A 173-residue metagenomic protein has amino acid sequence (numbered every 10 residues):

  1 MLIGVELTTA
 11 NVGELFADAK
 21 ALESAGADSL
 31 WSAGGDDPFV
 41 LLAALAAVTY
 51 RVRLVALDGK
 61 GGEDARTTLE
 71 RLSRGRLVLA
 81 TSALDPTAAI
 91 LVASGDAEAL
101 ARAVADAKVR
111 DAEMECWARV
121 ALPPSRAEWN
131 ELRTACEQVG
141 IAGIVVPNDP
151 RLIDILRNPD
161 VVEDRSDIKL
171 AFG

Functional and structural regions predicted by a protein language model:
M1-T49, N148-D149, V162, F172: N-terminal beta1-alpha1-beta2 module of alpha/beta enzyme domains
I3-V5, L30, L54, L79 (+2 more regions): Hydrophobic beta-strand residues in large extracellular and virion-surface proteins
K20-E23, E70, C136-E137: Non-catalytic positions within long, well-ordered alpha-helices that form the structural scaffold/packing of enzyme
S24-A27, R74, I141: A structural motif
L30-S32, L91-A93, G143-P147: Short acidic catalytic loops
P38-K60, D96, A103-E115, V162-G173: Alpha-helix-loop-beta-strand connector modules within alpha/beta enzyme cores
V55-E131, V139, L152-I155: Internal, glycine-rich beta/alpha segment that forms the wall or movable "lid" of small-molecule/cofactor binding
A121-G173: Extended, charged low-complexity segments that frequently continue into or abut oligomerization scaffolds
